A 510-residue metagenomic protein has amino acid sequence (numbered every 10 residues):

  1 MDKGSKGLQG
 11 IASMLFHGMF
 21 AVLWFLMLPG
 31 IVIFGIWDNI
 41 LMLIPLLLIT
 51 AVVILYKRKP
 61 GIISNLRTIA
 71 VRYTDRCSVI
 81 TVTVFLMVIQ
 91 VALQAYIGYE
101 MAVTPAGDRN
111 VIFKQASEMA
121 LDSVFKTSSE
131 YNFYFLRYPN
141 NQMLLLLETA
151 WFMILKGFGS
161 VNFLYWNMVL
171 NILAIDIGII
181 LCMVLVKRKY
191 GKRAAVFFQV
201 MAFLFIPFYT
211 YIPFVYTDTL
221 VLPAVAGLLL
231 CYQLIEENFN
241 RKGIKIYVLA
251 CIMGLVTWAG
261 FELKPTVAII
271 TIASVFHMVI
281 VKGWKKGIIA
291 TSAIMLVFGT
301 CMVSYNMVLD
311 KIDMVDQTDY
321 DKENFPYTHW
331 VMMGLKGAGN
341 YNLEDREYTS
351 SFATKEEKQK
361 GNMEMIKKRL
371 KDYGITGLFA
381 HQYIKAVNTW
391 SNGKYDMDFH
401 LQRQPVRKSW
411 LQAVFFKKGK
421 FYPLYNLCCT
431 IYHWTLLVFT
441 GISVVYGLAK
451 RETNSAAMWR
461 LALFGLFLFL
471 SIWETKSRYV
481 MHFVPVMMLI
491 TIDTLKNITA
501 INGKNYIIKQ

Functional and structural regions predicted by a protein language model:
M1-A95, A290-M295, Q510: Start-transfer (signal-anchor) and selected internal transmembrane alpha helices of multi-pass inner/ER membrane
L23-F25, P29-G30, W37-L43, N162-N171 (+1 more regions): Membrane-interface anchor segments at the N-terminal boundary of transmembrane helices in multi-pass membrane enzymes
N110-R137, M143, Y341-E344: Extracytosolic helix-loop segments that constitute the early lumenal/periplasmic catalytic or substrate-binding loops
F125-T127, L309-K408: Membrane-proximal stem/loop segments at transmembrane-domain junctions that anchor or position
N132-S160: Short hydrophobic/aromatic helix or loop-helix immediately within or flanking a transmembrane segment in polytopic
V169-Y190, G227, F439-V445: Transmembrane-helix motifs of polytopic, lipid-linked glycan transferases
C182-L204, N454-A457: Transmembrane-helix signature of polytopic, membrane-embedded enzymes that assemble or transfer cell-envelope glycans
P207-V221: Short acidic/glycine- and proline-prone juxtamembrane loop motifs at membrane-interface regions of multi-pass membrane
